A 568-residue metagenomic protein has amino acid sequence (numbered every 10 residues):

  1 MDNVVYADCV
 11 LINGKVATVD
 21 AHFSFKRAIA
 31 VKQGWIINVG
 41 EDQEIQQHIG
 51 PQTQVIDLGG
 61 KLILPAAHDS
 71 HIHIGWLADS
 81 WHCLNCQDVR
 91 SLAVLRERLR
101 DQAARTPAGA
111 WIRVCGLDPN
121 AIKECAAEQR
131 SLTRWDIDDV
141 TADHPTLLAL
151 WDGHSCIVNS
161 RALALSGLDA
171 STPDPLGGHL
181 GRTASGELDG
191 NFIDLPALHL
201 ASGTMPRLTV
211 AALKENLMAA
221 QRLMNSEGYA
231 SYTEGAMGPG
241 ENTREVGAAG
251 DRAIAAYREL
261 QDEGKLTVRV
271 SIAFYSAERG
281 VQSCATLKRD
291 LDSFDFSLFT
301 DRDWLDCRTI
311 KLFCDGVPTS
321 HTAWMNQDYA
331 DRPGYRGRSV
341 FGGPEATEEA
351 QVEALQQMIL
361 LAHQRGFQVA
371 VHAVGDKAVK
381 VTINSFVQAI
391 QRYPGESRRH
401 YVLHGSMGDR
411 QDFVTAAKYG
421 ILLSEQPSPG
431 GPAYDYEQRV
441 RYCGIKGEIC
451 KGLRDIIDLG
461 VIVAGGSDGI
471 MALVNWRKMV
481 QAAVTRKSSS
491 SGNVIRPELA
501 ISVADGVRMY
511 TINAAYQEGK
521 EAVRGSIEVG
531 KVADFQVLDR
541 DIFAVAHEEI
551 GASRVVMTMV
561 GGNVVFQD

Functional and structural regions predicted by a protein language model:
D2-I12, A17, A21-D292, R308 (+8 more regions): Divalent metal-binding segments
K15, L117, M237, G405-S406 (+2 more regions): Flexible loop residues that form catalytic and substrate-binding hotspots at small-molecule/glycan-binding clefts
A103-T106, A170, M224, S231 (+8 more regions): A generic secondary-structure signal for well-formed alpha-helical elements
Q261-G264, D295-R302, Y393-G395, A416-G420: Acidic (Asp/Glu)-rich catalytic clusters
E278-R279, M407-D409: Short acidic loop-to-helix transition motifs that present clustered carboxylates
L360-A370, K377-H400, H404, R410-V414 (+5 more regions): His/Asp/Glu-enriched, well-ordered alpha-helical/loop segment that forms or immediately abuts the divalent-metal
Q411-D412, F566-D568: Short acidic, Gly/Pro-enriched loop/turn segments at secondary-structure junctions
